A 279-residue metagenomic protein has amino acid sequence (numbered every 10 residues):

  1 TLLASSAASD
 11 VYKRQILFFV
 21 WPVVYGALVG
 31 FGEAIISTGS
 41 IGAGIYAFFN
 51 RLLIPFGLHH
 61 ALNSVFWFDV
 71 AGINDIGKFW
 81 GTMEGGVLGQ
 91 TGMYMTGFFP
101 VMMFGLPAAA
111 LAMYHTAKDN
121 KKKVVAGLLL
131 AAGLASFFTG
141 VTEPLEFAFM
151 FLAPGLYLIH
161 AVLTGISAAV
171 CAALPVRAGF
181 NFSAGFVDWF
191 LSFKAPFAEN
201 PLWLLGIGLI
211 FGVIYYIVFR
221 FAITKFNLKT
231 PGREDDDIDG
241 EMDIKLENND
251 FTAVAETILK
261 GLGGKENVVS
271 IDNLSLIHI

Functional and structural regions predicted by a protein language model:
L2-A8, Y12, I277-H278: Single conserved hydrophobic/aromatic residue that forms the stacking wall/gate of nucleotide- or nucleobase-binding
S5-S9, F31-S37, I41, F147-L158 (+1 more regions): Membrane-interface segments at loop-to-transmembrane junctions
D10-F18, F49-A61, G155-P175: Hydrophobic alpha-helical membrane-insertion segments
I16-V23, I210, I214: Hydrophobic alpha-helical membrane-associated segments
W21-N120: Helix-loop-helix hairpins and the membrane-proximal interhelical loops of multi-pass alpha-helical transport proteins
I76-G85, A108-A110, H115, A131-A132 (+1 more regions): Transmembrane alpha-helical segments and their short flanking loops that form helix-hairpins/helix-helix interfaces
L88-A148, K245-T252, I258: Hydrophobic alpha-helical transmembrane segments of integral membrane proteins
N227-L276: Non-transmembrane accessory domains of multi-pass membrane transporters/channels
